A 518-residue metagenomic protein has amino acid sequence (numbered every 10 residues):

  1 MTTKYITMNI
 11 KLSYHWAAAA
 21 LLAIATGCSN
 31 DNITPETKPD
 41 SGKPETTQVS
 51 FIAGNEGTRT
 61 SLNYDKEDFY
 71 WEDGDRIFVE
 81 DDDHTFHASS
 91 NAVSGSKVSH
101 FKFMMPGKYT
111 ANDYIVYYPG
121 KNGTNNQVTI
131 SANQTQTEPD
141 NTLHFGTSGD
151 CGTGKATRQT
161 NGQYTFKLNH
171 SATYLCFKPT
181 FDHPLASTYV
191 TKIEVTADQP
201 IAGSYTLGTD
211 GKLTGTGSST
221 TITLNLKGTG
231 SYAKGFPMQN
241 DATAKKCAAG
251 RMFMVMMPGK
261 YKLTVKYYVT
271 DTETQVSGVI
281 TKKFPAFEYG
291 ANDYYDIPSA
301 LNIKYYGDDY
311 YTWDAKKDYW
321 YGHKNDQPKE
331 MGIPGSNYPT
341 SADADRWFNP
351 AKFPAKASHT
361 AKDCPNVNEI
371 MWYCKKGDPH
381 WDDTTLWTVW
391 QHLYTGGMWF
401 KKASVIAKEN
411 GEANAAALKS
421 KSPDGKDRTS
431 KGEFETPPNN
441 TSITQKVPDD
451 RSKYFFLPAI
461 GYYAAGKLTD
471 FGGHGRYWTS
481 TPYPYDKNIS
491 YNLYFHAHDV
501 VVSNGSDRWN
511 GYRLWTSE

Functional and structural regions predicted by a protein language model:
T2-T384, Y394-W399: Sec-type signal peptide cleavage vicinity
W387, Y394-E518: C-terminal, surface-exposed recognition/capping segments
